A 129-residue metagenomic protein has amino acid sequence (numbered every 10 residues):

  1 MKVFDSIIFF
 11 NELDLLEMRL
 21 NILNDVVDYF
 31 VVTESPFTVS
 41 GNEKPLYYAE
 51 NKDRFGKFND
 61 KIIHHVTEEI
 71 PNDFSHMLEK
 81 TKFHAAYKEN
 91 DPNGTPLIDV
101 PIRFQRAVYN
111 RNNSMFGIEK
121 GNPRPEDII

Functional and structural regions predicted by a protein language model:
M1, D28, R124-I128: Short coil/turn segments at beta-strand junctions that form active-site/ligand-binding loops
M1-D25, T33: N-proximal low-complexity "stem/linker" segments adjacent to membrane-targeting elements
V3, N24-T38, N59-I63: Short loop->beta transition adjacent to catalytic acidic/histidine clusters or analogous donor-positioning motifs
F37-I129: Active-site-proximal specificity loops/subdomain of glycosyltransferases
